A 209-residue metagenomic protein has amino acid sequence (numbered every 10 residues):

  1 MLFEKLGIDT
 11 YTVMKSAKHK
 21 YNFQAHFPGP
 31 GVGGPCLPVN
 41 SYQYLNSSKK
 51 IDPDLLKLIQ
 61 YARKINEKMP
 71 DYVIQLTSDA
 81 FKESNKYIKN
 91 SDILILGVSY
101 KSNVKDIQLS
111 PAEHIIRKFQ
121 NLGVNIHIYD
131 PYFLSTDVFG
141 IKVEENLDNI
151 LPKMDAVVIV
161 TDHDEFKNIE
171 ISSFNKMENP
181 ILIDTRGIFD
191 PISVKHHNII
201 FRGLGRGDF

Functional and structural regions predicted by a protein language model:
M1-F209: Structural/interface elements that position substrates and couple domains in central-metabolism enzymes
